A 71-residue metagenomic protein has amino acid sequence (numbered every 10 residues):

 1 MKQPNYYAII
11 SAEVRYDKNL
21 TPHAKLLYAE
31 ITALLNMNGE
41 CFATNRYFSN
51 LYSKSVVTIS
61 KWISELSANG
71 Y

Functional and structural regions predicted by a protein language model:
M1-Y71: Short recognition helix of helix-turn-helix/winged-helix DNA-binding domains
